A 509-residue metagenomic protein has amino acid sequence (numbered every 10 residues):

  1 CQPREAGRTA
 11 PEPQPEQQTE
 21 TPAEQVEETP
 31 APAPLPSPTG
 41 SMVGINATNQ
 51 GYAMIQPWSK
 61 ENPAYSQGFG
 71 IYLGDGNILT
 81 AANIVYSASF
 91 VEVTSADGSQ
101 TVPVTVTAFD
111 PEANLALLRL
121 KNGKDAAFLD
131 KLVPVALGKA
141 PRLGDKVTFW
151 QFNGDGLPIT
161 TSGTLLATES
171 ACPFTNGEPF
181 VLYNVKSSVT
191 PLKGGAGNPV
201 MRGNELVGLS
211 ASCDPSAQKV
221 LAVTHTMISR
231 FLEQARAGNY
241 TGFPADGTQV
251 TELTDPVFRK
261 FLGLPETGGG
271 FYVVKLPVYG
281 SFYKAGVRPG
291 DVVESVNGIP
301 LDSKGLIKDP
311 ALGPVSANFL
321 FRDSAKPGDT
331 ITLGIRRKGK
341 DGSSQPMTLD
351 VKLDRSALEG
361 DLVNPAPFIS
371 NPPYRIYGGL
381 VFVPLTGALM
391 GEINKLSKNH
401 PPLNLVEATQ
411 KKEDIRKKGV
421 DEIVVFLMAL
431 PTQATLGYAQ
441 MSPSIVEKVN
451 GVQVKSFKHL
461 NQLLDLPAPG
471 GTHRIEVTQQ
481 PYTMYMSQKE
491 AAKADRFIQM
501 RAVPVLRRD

Functional and structural regions predicted by a protein language model:
C1-Q50, Y65, N77: N-terminal targeting leaders that route proteins to membranes or the secretory/organellar pathways
P3-R4, R8-P15, T21-A23, Q50 (+12 more regions): C-terminal recognition in membrane/secretory proteostasis and scaffolding
E28-A33, Y52-A81, Q100-P103, T160 (+2 more regions): A conserved glycine-rich beta-strand in the N-terminal activation segment of trypsin-fold
S41-A47, M54-S59, K121-P134, I159-A222 (+2 more regions): Active-site region of chymotrypsin-like
Q50, Y65, Y86, F109-N114 (+3 more regions): Short, conserved beta-turn/loop elements at beta-strand boundaries and strand-helix junctions
G51, G74-I159, P215-A217, T348: Conserved active-site neighborhood of the chymotrypsin/trypsin-like protease fold
V223-F231: Amphipathic alpha-helical "output/dimerization" segments
